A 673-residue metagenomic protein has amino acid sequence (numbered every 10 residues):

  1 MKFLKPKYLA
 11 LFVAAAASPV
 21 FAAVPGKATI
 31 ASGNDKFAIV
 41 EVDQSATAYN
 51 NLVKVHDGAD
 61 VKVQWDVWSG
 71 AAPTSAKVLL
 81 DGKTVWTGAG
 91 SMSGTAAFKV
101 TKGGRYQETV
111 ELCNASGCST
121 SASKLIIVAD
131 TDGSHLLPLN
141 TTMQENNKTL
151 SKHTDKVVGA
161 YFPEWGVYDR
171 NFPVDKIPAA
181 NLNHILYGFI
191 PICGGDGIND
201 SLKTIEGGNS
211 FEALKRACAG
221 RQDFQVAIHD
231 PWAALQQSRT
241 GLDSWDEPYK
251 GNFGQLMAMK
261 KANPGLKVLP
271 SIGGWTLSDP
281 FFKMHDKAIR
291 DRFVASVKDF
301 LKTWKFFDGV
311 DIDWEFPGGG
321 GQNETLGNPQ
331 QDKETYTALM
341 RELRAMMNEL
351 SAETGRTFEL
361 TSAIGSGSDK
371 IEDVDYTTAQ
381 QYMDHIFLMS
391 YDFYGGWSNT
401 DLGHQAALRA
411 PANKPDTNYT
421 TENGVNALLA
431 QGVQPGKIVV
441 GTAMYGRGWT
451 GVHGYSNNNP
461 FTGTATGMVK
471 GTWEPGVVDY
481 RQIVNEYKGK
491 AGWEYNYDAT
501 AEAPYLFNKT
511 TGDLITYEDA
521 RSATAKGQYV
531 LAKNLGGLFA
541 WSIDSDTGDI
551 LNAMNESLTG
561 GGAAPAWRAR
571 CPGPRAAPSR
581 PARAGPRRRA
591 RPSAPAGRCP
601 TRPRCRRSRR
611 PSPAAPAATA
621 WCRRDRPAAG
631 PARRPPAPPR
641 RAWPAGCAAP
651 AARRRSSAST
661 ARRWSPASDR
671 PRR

Functional and structural regions predicted by a protein language model:
A23-D57, W68: Short, compositionally biased P/S/T/A/G/V-rich stretches that sit at domain boundaries
V61-G70: Aromatic/hydrophobic beta-strand junction motif of beta-rich domains
F98-Y106: Surface-exposed, short loops/turns at beta-strand junctions within beta-sandwich domains
V128-L301, A553: Glycan-recognition patch characteristic of GH18 chitinases/ENGases and related GlcNAc/peptidoglycan-binding proteins
H135-S151, C193-T240, Y394-P415, T442-Y529 (+2 more regions): Glycan-binding loop/region signatures in secreted carbohydrate-active enzymes
I185, P270, I312, L343 (+4 more regions): Conserved, mostly hydrophobic/aromatic
T276-Q380: Active-site cleft segment of glycoside hydrolase catalytic domains centered on the general acid/base Glu
